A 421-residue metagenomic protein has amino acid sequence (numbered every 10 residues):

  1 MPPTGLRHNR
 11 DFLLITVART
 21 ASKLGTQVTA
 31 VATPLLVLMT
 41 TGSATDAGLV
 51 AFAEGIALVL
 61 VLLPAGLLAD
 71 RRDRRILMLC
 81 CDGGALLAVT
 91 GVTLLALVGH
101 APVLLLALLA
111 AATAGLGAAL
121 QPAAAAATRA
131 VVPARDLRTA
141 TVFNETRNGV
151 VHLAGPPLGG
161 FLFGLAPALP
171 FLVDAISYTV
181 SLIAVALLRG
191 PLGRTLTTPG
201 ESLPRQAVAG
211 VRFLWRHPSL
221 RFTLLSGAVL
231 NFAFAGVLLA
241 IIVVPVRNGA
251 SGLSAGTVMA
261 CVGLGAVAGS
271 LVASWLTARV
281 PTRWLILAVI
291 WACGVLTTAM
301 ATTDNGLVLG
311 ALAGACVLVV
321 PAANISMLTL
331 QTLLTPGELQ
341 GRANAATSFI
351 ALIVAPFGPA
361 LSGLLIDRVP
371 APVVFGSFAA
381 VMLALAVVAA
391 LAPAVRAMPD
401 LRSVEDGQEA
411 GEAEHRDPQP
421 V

Functional and structural regions predicted by a protein language model:
M1-V421: Alpha-helical transmembrane-bundle signature of multi-pass membrane transport and export proteins
